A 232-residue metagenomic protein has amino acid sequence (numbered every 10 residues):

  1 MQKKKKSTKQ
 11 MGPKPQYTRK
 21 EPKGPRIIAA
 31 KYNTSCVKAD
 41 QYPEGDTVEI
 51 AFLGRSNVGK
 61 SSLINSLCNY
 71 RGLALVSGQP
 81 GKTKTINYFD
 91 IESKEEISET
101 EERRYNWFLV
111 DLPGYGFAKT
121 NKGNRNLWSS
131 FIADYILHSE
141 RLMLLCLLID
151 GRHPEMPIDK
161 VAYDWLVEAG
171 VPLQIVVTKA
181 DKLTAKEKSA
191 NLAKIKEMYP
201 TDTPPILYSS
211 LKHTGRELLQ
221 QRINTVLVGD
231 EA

Functional and structural regions predicted by a protein language model:
Q2-F117, V228-G229: Conserved G1/Walker A P-loop phosphate-binding module
I27-D40, K182-A232: Canonical P-loop GTPase G-domain recognition
D40, G72, F117-T120, M156 (+2 more regions): Conserved protein kinase catalytic core
Y42, T83-Y88, E99-W107, P113-M143 (+1 more regions): Switch II of P-loop NTPase G domains
D46-T47, L67, K122-R125, K160-D164 (+2 more regions): Short, glycine/charged-enriched secondary-structure capping and boundary segments
L63, L145-C146, L219: Hydrophobic packing within well-folded, soluble alpha/beta domains
G81-K82, K94, G114-G116, R152-P154 (+2 more regions): Conserved nucleotide-binding/hydrolysis micro-motifs of P-loop NTPases
S129-P204: Conserved C-terminal guanine-recognition region of P-loop GTPase G domains, centered on the G4
